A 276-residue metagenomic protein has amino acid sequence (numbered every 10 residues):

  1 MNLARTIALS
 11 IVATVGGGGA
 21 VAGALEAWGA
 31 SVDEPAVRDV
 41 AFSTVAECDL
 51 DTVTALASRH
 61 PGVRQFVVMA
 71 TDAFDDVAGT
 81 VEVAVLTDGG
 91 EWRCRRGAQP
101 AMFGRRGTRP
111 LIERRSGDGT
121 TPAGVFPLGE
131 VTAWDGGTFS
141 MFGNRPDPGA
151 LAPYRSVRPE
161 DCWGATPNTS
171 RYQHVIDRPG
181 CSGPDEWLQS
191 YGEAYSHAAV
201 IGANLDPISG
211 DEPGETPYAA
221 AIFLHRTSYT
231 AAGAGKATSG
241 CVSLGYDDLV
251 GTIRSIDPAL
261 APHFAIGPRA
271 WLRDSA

Functional and structural regions predicted by a protein language model:
M1-A13: N-terminal export and membrane-targeting signals
V12-T14, G19, L25, R93 (+2 more regions): Compositionally biased, low-complexity repeat tracts
G18-V45: C-terminal region of N-terminal signal peptides and the immediate post-cleavage residues of exported proteins
V37-K236, L249-A276: Cell wall/extracellular polymer interaction/catalysis modules
A237-S239, S243, D247: A hydrophobic, small-residue-rich beta->alpha segment in the mid-to-C-terminal subdomain of diverse proteins
